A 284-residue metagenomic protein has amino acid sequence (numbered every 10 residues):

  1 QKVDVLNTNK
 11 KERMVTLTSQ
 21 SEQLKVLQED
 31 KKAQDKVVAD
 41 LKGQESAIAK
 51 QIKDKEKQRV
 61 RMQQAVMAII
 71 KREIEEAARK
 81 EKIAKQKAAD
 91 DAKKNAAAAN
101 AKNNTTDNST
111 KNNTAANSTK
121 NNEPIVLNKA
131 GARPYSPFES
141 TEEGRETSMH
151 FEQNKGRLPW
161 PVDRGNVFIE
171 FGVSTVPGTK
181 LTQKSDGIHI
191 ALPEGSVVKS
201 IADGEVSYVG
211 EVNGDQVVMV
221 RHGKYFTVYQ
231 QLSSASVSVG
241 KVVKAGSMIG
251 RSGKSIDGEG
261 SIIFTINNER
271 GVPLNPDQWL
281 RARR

Functional and structural regions predicted by a protein language model:
Q1-K111, A116: Alpha-helical oligomerization segments with coiled-coil/rod-like character
L41, V167, G204, G246 (+1 more regions): Terminal peptide-recognition signature
Q44, Q58, G172-V173, G195 (+4 more regions): Solvent-exposed coil/turn segments that connect beta secondary-structure elements in extracytoplasmic/periplasmic
I70, A202, G210, S247 (+1 more regions): Conserved "cap/hinge" positions at secondary-structure junctions
E123-G214: Surface-exposed, glycine-biased beta-strand/turn segments
I169, L192, Y208, Q231-S234 (+1 more regions): A residue-level detector for short acidic-glycine micro-motifs
S200-A235: Zn2+-dependent peptidoglycan hydrolase active-site motif and core
M219-R221, V239-R284: Conserved, short, structured surface segments that act as functional micro-motifs
